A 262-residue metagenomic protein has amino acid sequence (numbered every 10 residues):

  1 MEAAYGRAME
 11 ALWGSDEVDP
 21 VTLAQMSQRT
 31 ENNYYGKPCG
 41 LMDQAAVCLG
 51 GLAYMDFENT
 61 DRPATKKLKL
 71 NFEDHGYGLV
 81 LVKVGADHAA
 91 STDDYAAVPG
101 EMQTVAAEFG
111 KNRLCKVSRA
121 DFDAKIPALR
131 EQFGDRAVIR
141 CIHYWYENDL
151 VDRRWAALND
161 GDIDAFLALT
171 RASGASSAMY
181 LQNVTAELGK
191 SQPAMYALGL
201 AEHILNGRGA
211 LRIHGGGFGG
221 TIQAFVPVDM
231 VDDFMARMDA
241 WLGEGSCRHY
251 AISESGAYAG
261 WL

Functional and structural regions predicted by a protein language model:
M1-F72, M230-A236, H249, E254: Gly/Ser-rich oxyanion-binding loop with an adjacent helix/lid that shapes the negatively charged ligand pocket
E2-G6, P20, C39, E147-V151 (+2 more regions): Short alpha-helical patches at coil-to-helix transitions and adjacent helical residues in well-structured domains
C39-V47, L211-T221: Conserved phosphate/anionic-ligand binding catalytic regions in large, soluble enzymes, centered on
G51-R212, A224-L262: C-terminal nucleotide
